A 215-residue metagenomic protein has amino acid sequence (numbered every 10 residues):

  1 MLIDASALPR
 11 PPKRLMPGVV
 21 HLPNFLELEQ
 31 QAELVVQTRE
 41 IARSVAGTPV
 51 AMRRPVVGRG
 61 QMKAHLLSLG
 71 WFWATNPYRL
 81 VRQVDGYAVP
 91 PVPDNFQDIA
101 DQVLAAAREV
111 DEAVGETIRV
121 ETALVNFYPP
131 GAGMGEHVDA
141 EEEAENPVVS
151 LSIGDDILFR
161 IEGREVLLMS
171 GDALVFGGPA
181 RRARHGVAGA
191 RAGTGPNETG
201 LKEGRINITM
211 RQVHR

Functional and structural regions predicted by a protein language model:
M1-R215: Non-heme Fe(II) oxygenase metal-center motifs and adjacent flexible, charged/small-residue loops
